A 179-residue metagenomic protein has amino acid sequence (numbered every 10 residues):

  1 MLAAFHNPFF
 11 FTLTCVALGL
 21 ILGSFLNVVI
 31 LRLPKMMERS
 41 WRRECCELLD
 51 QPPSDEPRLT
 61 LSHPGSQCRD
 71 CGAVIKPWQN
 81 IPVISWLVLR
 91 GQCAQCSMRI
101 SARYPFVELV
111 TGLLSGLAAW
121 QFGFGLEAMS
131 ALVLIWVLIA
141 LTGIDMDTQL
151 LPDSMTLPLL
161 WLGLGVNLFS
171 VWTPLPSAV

Functional and structural regions predicted by a protein language model:
M1-V179: A membrane-topology feature that recognizes alpha-helical transmembrane segments and their immediate juxtamembrane
